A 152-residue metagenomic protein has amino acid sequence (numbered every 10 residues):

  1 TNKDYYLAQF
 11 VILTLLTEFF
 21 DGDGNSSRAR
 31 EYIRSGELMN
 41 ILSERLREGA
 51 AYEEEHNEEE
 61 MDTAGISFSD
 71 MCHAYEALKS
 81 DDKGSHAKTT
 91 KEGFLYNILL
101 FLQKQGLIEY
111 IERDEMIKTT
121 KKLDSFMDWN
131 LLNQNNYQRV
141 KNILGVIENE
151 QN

Functional and structural regions predicted by a protein language model:
T1-K3, Y96: Positively charged, aromatic-accented nucleic-acid-binding surfaces
K3-I41, E58: Positively charged, polyanion-binding regions of nucleic-acid-associated proteins
R28-L42, A51-E55, M61-H86: Short acidic, hydrophobic short linear motifs in intrinsically disordered regions
K79-K83, L123-N152: Short, amphipathic alpha-helical interaction segments positioned at domain boundaries
D82-N97: Alpha-helix-centered segments that form part of catalytic cores
I98, K122: Residues in the recognition helix of alpha-helical DNA-binding motifs
L99, Q103-D114: A short, conserved structural fragment
E115-K121: Minor-groove-contacting beta-hairpin "wing" of winged helix-turn-helix DNA-binding domains
